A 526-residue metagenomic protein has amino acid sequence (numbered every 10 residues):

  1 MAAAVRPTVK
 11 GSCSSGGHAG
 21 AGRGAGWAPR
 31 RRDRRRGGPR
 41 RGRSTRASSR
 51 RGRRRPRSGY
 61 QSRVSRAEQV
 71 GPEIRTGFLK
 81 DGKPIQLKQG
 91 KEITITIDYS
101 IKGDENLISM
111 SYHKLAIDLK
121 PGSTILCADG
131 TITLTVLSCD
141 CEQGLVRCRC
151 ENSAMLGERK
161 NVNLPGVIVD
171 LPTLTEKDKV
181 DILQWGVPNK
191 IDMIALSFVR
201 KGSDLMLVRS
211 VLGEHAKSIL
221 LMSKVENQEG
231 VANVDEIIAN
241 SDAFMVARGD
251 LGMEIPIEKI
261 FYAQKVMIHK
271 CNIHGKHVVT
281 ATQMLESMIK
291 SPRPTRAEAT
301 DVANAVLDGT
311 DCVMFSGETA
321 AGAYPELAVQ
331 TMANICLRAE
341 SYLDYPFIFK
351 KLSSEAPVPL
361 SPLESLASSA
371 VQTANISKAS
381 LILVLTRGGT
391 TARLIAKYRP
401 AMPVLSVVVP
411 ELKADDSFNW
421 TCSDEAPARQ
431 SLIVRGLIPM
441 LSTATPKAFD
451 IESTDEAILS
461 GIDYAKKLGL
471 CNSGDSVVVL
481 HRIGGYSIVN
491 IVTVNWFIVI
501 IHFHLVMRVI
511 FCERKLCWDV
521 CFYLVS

Functional and structural regions predicted by a protein language model:
A2-C13, G20, G24-G26, G37-C517 (+1 more regions): Non-catalytic helical/linker scaffolds that mediate oligomerization, partner binding, and domain coupling around large
